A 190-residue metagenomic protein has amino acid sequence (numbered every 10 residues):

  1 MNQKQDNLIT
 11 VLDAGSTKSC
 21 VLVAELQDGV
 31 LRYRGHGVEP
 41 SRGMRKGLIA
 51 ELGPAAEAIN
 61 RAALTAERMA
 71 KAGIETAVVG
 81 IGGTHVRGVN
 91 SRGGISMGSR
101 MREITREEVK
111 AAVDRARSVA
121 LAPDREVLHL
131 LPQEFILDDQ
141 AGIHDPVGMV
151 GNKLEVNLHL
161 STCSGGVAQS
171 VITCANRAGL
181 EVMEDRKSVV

Functional and structural regions predicted by a protein language model:
M1-K18, L22-V190: Nucleotide/phosphate-binding catalytic cleft detector across ATP-hydrolyzing and phosphate-transferring enzymes
